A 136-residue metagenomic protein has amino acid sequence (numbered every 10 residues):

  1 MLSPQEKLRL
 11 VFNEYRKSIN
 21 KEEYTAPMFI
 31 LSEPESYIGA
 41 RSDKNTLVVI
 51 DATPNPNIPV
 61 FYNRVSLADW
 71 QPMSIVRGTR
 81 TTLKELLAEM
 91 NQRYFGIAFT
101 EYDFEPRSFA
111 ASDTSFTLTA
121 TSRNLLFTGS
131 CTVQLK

Functional and structural regions predicted by a protein language model:
M1-K136: Beta-rich interaction/scaffold domains
